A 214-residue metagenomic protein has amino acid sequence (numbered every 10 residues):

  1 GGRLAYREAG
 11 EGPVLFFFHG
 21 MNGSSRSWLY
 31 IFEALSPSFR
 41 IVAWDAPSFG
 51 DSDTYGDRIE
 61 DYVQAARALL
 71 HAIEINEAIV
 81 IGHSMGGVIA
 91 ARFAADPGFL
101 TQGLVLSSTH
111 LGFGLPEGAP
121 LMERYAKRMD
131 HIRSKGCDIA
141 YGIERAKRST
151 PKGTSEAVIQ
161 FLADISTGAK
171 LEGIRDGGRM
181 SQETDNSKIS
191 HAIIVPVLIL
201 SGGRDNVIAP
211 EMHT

Functional and structural regions predicted by a protein language model:
G2-D53: Conserved HGGG/HGGXW glycine-rich cap/lid loop of the alpha/beta-hydrolase fold
Y30-E33, V42-I81, D96: Active-site loop/oxyanion-hole signature of alpha/beta-hydrolase fold enzymes
V80-G82, S107, L200: Short beta-strand immediately N-terminal to the catalytic nucleophile in serine-hydrolase-like folds
G82, G86, A90: Gly/Ala-rich beta-loop-alpha elbow adjacent to hydrolase catalytic centers
A91-S134: Flexible "cap/lid" loop of the alpha/beta hydrolase fold
L115-M122, R133-H191: Conserved alpha/beta-hydrolase catalytic His-Asp/Glu region
N186, V195, A209-T214: Short alpha-helix in the alpha/beta-hydrolase fold that links the catalytic acid
I193, I199-S201, D205: Short beta-strand/loop motif that positions the catalytic acidic residue of the alpha/beta-hydrolase fold
